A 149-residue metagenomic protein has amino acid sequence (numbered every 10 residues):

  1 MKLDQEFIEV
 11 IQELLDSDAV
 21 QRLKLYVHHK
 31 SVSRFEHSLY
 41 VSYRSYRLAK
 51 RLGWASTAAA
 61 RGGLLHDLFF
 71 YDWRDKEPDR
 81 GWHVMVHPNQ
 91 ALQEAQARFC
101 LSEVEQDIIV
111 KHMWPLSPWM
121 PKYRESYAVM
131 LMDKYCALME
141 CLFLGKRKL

Functional and structural regions predicted by a protein language model:
M1-L149: Metal-dependent phosphohydrolase cores
